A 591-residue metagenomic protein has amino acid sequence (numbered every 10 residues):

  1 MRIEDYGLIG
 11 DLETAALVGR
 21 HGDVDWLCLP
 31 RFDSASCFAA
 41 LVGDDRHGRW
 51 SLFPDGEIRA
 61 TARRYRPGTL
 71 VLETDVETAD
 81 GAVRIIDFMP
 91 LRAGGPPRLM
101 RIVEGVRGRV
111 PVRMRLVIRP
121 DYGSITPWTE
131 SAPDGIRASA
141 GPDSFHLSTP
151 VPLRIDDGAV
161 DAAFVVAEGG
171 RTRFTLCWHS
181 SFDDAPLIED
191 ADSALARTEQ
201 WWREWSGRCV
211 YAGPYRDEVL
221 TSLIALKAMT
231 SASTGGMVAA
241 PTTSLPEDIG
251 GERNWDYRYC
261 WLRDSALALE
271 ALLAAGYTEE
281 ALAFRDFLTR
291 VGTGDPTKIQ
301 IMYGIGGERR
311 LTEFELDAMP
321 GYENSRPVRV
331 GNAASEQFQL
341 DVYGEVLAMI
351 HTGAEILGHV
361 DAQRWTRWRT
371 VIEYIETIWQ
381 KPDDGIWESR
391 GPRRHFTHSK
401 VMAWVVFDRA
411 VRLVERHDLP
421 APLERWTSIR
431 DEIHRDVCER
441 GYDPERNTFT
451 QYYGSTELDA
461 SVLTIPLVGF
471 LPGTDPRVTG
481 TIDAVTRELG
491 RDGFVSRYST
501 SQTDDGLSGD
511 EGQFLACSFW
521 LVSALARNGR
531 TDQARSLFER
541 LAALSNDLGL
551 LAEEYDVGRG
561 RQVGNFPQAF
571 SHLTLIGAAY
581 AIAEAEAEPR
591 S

Functional and structural regions predicted by a protein language model:
M1-S591: Acidic, mature catalytic/reactive cores of soluble proteins
